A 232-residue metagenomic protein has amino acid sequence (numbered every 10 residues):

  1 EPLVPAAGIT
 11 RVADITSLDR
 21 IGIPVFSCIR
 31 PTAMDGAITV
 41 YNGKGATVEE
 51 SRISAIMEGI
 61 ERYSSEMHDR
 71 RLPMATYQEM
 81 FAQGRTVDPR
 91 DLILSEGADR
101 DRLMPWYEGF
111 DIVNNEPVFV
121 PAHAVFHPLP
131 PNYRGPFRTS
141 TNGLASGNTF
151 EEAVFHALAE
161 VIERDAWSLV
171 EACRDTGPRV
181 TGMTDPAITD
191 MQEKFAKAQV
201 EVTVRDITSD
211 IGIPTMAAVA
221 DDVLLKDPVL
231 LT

Functional and structural regions predicted by a protein language model:
E1-T232: Helix-coil modules at protein/domain termini and other flexible surface or pore-lining loops, especially C-terminal
